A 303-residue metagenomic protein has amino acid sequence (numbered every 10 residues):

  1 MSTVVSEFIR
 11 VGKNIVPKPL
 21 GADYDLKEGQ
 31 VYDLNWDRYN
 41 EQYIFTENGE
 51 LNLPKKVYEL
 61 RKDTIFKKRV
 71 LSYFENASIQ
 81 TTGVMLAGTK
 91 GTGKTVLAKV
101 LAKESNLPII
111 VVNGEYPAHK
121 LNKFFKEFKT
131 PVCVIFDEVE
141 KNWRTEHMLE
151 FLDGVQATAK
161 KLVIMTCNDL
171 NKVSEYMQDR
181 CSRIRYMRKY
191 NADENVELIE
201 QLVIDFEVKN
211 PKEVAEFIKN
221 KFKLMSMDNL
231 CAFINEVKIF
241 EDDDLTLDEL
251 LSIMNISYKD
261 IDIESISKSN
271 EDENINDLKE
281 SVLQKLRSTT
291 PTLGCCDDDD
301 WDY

Functional and structural regions predicted by a protein language model:
M1-Q30, E47, D179-Y303: C-terminal alpha-helical "lid" subdomain
D23-K55: Conserved ASCE P-loop NTPase core motifs with emphasis on AAA+ ATPases
F45-V84: Pre-Walker A (pre-P-loop) alpha-helix and adjacent loop at the N terminus of AAA/AAA+ ATPase modules, a conserved
T64, A102-C133, N142-E146: Short glycine-rich substrate-engagement loop in P-loop NTPases that contacts/grips substrate
N76-A98: Walker A/P-loop nucleotide-binding motif
V84, V134-F136: Hydrophobic positions in the central parallel beta-sheet of the AAA+
A98-K99, K103, L230: Hydrophobic transmembrane helix bundles of membrane-integrated enzymes that assemble and modify cell-envelope
E140-Y186: Conserved catalytic/switch belt of AAA+ P-loop NTPases
